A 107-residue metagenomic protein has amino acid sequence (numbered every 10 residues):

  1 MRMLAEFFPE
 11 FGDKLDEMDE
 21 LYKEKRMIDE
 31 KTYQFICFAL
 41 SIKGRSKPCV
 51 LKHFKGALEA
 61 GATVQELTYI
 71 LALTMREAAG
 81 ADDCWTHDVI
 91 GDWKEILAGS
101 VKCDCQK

Functional and structural regions predicted by a protein language model:
M1-K107: Hydrophobic alpha-helical segments
